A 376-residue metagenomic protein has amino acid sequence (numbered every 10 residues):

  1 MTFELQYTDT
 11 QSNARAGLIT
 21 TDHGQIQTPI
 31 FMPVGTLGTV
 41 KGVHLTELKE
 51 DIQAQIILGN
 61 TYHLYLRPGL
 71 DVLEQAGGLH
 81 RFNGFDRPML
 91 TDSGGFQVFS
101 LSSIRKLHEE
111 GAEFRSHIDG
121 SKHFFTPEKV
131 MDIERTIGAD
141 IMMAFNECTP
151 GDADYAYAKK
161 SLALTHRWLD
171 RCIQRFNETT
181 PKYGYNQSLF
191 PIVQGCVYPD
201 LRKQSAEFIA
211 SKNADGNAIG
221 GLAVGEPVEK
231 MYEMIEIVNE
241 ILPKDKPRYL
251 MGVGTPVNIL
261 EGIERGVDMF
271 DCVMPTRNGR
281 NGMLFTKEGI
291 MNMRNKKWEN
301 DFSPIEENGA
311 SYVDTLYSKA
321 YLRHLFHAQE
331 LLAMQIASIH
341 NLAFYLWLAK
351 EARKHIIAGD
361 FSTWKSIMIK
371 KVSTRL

Functional and structural regions predicted by a protein language model:
M1-K182, K296-E299: Non-catalytic, usually N-terminal nucleic-acid engagement modules in DNA/RNA processing proteins
M1-T20, I26-P33, K41-G42, N146-D152 (+1 more regions): C-terminal extensions of enzymes
G24, I57, D92, E134 (+5 more regions): Conserved, mostly hydrophobic/aromatic
Y65, P150-G151, G225-E226, N278-G279 (+1 more regions): Short secondary-structure capping/turn micro-motifs that flank functional sites
K129, I133-I137, K160, L164-R171 (+5 more regions): A non-catalytic, amphipathic alpha-helix used as a structural packing/dimerization or gating element in enzyme scaffolds
G138, L169, I173-F176, T180 (+4 more regions): Structural signal for hydrophobic packing residues in well-ordered secondary-structure cores of soluble enzyme domains
G151-Y155, K159, G216-L222, L331-M334: Glycine- and acidic
A163, R175, T179, G184-I305: Glycine-rich phosphate/ribose-binding loops and adjacent secondary-structure elements that form binding surfaces
